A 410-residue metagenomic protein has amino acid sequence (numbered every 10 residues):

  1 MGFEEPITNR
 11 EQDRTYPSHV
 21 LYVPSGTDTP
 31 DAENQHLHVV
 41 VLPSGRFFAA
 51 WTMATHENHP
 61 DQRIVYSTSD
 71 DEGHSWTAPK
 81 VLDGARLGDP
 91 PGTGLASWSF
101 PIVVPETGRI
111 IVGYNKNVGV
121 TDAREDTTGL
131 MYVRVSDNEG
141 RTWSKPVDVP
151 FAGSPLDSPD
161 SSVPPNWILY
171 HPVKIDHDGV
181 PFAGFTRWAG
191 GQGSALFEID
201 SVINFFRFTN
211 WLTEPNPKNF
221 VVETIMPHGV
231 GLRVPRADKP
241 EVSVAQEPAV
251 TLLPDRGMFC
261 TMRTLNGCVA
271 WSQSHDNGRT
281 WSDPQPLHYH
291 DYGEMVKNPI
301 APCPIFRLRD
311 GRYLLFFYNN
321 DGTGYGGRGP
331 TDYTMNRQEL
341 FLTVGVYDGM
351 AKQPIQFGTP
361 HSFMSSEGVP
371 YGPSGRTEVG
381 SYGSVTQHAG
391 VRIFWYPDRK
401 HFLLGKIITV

Functional and structural regions predicted by a protein language model:
M1-A32, V40-G94, V103-N166, K174-E247 (+4 more regions): Beta-rich carbohydrate-recognition and catalytic domains
H36-H38, W98-F100, Y170-P172, E247-A249 (+2 more regions): Conserved beta-strand position repeated once per blade in WD40 beta-propeller domains
